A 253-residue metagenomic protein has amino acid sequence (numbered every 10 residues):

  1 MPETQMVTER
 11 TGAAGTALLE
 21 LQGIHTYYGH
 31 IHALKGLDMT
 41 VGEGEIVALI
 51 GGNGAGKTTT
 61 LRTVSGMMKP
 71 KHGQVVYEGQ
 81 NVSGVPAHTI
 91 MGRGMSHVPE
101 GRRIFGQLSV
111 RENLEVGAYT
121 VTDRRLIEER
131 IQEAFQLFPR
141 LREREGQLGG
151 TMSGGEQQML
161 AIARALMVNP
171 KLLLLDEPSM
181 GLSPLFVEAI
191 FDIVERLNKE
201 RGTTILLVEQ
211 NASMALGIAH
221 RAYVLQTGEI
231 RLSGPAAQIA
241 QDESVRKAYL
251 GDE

Functional and structural regions predicted by a protein language model:
P2-E253: Glycine-rich phosphate-binding loops of nucleotide-dependent enzymes
